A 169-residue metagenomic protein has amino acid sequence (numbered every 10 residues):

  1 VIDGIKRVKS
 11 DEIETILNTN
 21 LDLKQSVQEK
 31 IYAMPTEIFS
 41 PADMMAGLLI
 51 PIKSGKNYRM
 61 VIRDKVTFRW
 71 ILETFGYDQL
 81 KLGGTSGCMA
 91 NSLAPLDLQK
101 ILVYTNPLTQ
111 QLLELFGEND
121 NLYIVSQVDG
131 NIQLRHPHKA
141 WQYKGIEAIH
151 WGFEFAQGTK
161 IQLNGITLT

Functional and structural regions predicted by a protein language model:
V1-R7, E14-T19: Short, hydrophobic/glycine-enriched beta-strand segments
V8-S10, L112-L113: Short helix/loop capping segments that flank catalytic or ligand/cofactor-binding pockets
T19-T169: Conserved N-terminal subdomain of the carbohydrate kinase-like
